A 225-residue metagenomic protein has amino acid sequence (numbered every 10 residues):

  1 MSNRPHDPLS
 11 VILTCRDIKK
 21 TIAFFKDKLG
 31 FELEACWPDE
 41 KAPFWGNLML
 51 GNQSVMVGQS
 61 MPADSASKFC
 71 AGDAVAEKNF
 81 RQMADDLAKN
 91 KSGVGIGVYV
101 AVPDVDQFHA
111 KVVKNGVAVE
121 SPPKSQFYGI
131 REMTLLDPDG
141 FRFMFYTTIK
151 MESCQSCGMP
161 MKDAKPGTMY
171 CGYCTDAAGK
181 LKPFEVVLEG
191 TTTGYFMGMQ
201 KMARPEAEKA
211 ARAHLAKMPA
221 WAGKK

Functional and structural regions predicted by a protein language model:
M1-I22, E34, G95-V98, M144-K150: N-terminal beta-strand motif that seeds the catalytic metal site of vicinal oxygen chelate
I12-A66: Core segments of cupin and vicinal oxygen chelate
C15-K19, E40, G72-D139: Vicinal oxygen chelate
C154-C157, C171: Short cysteine-rich clusters marking metal-coordination/redox-active sites
G158-M159, T175-A178: Cys/His-coordinated zinc-binding microdomains
D163-Y170, K180: Short linker/helix segments within small regulatory modules
A177-G194: Short metal-binding segments enriched for Cys and/or His
R204-K225: Short flanking/linker segments adjacent to small metal-binding domains or redox-active Cys/His motifs
